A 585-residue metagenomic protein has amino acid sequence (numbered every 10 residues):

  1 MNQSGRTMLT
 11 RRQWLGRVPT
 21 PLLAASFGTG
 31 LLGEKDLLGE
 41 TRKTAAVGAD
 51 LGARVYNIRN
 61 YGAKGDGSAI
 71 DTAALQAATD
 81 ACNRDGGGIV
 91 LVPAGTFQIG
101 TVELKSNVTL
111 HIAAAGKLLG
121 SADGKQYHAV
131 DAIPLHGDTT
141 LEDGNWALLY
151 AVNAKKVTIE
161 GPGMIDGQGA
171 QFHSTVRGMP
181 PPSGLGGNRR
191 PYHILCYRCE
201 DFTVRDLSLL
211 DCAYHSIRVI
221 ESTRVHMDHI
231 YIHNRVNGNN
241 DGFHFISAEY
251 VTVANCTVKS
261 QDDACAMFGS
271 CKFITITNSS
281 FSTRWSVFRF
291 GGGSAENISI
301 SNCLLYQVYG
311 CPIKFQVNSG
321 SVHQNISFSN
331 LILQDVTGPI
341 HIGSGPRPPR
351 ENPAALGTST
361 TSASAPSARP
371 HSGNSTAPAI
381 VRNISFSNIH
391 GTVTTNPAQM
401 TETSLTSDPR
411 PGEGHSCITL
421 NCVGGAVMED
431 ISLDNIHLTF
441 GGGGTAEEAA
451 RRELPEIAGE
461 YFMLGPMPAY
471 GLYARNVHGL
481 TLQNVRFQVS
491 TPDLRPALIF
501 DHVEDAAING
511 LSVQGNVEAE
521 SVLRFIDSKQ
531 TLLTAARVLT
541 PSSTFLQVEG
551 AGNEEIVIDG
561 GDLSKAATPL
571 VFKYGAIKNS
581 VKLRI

Functional and structural regions predicted by a protein language model:
N2-I585: Extracellular/periplasmic carbohydrate-active domains that bind, remodel, or depolymerize complex polysaccharides
